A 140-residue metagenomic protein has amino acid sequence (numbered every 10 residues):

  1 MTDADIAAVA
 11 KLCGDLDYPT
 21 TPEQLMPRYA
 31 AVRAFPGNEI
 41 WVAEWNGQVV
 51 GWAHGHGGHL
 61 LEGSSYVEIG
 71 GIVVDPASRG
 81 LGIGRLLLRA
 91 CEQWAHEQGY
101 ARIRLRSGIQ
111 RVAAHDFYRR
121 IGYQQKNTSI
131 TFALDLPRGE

Functional and structural regions predicted by a protein language model:
M1, I72-V74, S107, Y123: Hydrophobic adenine-recognition pocket in adenosine-nucleotide-binding enzymes
D3-S65, G70, D75, L88-A90 (+1 more regions): Acetyl-CoA-dependent GNAT
N38, N127-T131: Short hydrophobic/aromatic beta-strand or adjacent loop that forms the aromatic wall/cage of a ligand/substrate-binding
V74, G80-Q93, D116, R120: Conserved acetyl-CoA-binding loop-helix of GNAT-fold acetyltransferases
R79, L105-A114, A133, P137: Conserved beta-strand-loop-alpha-helix junction that forms the acyl-donor binding cleft
L88, A95-S107: Conserved GNAT acetyl-CoA-binding A-motif
Q93, I130-E140: Terminal substrate-recognition subdomain of acyl/acetyltransferases
R119-T128: Conserved acetyl-CoA-binding loop of GNAT-fold acetyltransferases
